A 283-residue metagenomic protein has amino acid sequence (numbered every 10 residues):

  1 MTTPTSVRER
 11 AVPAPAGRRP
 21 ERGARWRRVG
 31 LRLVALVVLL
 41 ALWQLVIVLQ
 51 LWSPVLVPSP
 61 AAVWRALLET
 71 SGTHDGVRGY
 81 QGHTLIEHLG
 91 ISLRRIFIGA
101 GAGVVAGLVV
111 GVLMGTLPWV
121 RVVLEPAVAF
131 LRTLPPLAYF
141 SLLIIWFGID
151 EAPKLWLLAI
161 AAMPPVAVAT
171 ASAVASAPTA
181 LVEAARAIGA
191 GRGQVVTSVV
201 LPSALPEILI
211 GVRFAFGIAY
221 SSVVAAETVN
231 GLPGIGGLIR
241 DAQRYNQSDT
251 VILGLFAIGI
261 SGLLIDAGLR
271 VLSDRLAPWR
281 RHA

Functional and structural regions predicted by a protein language model:
M1-V37, A267-A283: Transmembrane alpha-helical segments of polytopic membrane transport and secretion proteins
L49-G101: Periplasmic/extracellular loop-to-transmembrane helix junction in inner-membrane transport proteins
I86-I98, R121, V128-L131, G148 (+6 more regions): Alpha-helical membrane-interface segments at transmembrane helix boundaries
I98-V128: Transmembrane-helix boundary motif in ABC transporter permease subunits
A129-P165, S172-A173: Generic hydrophobic transmembrane alpha-helix motif, especially the helices
I145, V174, S221-I258, A277-A283: Glycine-rich helix-loop "coupling/hinge" segments at transmembrane-helix boundaries in multipass transporters
W156, I160, R192-A226, D249 (+4 more regions): Transmembrane alpha-helices
V166-G211, I235: Short cytoplasmic-facing helical segments at TM-TM junctions of multi-pass membrane proteins
